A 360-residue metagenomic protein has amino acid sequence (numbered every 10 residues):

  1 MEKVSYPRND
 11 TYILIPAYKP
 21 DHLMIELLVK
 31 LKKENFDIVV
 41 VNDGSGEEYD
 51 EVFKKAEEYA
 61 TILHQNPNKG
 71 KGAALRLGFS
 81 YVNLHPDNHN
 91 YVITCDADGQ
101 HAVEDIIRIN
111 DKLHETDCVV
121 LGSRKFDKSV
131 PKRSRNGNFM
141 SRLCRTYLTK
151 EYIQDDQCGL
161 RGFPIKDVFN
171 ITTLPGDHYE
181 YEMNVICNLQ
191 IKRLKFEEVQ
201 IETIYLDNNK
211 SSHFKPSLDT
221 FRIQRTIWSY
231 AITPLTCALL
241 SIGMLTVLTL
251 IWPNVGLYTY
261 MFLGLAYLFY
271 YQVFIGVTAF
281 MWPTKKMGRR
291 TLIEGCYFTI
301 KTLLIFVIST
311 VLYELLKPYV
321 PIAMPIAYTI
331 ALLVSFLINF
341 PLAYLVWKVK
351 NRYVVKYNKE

Functional and structural regions predicted by a protein language model:
M1-R8, H22, E26, K30 (+5 more regions): Hydrophobic helical membrane-anchoring modules
D10-Y12, D37, N184: Cell-envelope/extracellular polymer assembly enzymes that use nucleotide-activated donors
L14, Y18-K33, E48: Short, well-formed alpha-helical segments that are part of the catalytic scaffolds of diverse glycosyltransferases
K19, D43-E47, K69, G78: Conserved short acidic donor-positioning loop in nucleotide-sugar-dependent glycosyltransferases
N42-E51, G99-Q100: A conserved acidic beta->alpha catalytic loop
N66-P67, A73-Y81, V103-Y179, D207-F214 (+1 more regions): Acceptor/aglycone-binding surface of glycosyltransferases and processive sugar-polymer synthases
P86-Q100: Short beta-strand-to-loop acidic/aromatic patch adjacent to the donor-nucleotide binding site
N254-A266, I322-V334: Membrane-interface starts of transmembrane alpha-helices
